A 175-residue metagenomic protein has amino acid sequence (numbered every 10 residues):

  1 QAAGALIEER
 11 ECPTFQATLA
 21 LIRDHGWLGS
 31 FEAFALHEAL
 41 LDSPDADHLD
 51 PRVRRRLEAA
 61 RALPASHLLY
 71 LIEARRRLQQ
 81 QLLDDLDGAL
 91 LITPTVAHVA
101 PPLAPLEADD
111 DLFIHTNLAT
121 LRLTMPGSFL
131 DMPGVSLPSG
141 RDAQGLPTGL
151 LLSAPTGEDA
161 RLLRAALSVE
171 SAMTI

Functional and structural regions predicted by a protein language model:
Q1, L69, Q80, S128-I175: Structural helix-boundary/capping segments
Q1-Q16: Acidic-enriched catalytic cores of C-N bond-cleaving enzymes acting on peptides and small amides
L19, P101-A104, L146: Short glycine-/acidic-enriched loop or helix-start segments at secondary-structure transitions that form or flank
W27-Q79, S136-L146: Short helix-loop capping/hinge segments that flank enzyme active sites or metal/cofactor-binding pockets
Y70, A100-L121: Short, surface-exposed loop/helix-turn segments at secondary-structure junctions that function as lids/hinges flanking
D87-A89: Short, high-confidence coil segments that cap the C-terminus of an alpha-helix and link into the following beta-strand
F113-L137: Small-aliphatic-rich amphipathic alpha-helix that forms the alpha element of a beta-alpha
